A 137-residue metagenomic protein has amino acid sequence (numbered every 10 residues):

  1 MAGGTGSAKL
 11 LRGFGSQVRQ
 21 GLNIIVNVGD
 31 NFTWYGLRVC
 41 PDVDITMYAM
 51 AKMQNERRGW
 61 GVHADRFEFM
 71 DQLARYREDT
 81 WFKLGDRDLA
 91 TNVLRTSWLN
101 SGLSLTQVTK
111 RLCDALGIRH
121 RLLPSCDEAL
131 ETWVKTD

Functional and structural regions predicted by a protein language model:
M1-I45: Gly/lys/ser-thr-rich phosphate-binding loops in alpha/beta enzymes that coordinate phosphoanhydride or phosphate groups
N27-D137: Electropositive, gly/pro-rich neighborhoods at or near active sites that engage anionic ligands
